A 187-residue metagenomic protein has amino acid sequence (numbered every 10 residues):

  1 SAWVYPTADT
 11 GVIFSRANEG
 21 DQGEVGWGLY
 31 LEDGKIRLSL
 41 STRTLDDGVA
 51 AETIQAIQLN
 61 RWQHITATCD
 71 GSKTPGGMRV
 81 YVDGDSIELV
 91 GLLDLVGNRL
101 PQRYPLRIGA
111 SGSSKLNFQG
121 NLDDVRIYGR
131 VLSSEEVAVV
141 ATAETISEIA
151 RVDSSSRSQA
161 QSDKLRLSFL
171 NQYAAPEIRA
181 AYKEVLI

Functional and structural regions predicted by a protein language model:
S1-I187: Extracellular glycan-associated modules
